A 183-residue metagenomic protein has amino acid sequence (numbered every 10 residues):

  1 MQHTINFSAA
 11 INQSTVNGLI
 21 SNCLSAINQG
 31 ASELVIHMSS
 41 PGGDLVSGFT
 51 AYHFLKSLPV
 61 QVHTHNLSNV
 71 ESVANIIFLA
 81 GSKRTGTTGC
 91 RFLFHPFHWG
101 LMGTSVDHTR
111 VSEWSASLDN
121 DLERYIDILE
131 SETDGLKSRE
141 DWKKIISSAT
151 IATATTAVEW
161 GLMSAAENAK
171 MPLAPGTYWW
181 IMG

Functional and structural regions predicted by a protein language model:
M1-V73, L79-G183: N-terminal organellar transit peptides
